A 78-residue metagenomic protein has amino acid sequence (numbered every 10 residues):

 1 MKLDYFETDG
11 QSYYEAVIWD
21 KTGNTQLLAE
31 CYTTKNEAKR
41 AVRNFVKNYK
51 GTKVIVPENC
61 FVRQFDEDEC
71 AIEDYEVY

Functional and structural regions predicted by a protein language model:
M1-Q26, I55: Short aromatic-glycine-(Arg/Gly/Cys) micro-motifs in beta-strand/loop hairpins
Q11, E37, E73-Y75: Extended rod-forming repeat segments used as scaffolds/tethers
V17-K21, Y32, D66, Y75-Y78: Secondary-structure transition/turn motif
N24-R40: A short, exposed loop/beta-hairpin motif centered on an aromatic-Gly-Thr core
K47-Y78: Short, mixed-charge low-complexity intrinsically disordered segments
